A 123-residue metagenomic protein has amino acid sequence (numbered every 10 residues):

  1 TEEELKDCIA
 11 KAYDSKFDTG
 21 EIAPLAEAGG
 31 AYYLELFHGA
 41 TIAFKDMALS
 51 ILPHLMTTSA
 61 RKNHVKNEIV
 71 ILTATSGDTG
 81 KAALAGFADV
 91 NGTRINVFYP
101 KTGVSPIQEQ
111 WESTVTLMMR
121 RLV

Functional and structural regions predicted by a protein language model:
T1-V123: PLP-dependent amino-acid enzyme catalytic core
